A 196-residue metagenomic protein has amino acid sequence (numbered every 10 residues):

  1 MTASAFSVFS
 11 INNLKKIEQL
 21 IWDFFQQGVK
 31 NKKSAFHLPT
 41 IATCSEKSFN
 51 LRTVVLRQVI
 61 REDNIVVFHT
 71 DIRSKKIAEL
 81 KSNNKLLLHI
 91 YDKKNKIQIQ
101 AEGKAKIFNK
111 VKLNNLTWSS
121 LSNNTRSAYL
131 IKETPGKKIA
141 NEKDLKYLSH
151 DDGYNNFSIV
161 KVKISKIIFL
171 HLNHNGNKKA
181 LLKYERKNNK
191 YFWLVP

Functional and structural regions predicted by a protein language model:
T2-I11, Q98-P196: Charged, gly/pro-rich active-site loop segments
A5-D63: An N-terminal domain-cap segment
K32-S34, Y91-D92, L130: A short, aromatic/hydrophobic, helix- or strand-capping loop or linear motif that either lines the entrance/gate
S34, E79-S82, L172-N175: Short glycine/proline-enriched turns and hinge-like loops at secondary-structure junctions
L38, N64, N83-K85, N156-I159 (+1 more regions): Short, surface-exposed beta-edge/turn micro-motifs
C44, D71, Y91, K104 (+1 more regions): Structured loops at beta-to-helix junctions and adjacent beta-edge loops in soluble globular domains
E46, R61-E62, K93-N95, N175 (+1 more regions): Short strand-connecting beta-turns/loops that link adjacent beta-strands
R57-N95: A short mixed-secondary-structure module that forms the rim of ligand-binding clefts
